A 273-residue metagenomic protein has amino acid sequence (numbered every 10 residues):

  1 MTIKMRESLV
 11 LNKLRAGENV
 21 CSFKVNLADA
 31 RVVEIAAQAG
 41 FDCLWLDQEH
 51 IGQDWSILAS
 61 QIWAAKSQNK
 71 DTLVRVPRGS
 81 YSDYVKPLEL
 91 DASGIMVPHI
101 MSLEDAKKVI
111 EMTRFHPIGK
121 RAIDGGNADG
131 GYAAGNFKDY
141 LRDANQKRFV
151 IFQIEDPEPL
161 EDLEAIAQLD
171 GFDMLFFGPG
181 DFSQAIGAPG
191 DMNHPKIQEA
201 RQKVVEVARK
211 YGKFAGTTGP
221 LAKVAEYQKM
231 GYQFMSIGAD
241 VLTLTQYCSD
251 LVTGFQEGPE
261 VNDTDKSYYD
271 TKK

Functional and structural regions predicted by a protein language model:
M1-K24, A134-Q146, Q202-K210, Q256 (+1 more regions): N-terminal amphipathic alpha-helix/helix-capping segment at the start of soluble metabolic enzymes
M1-T72, G79, E111, V150 (+1 more regions): Conserved N-terminal beta1-alpha1 strand-loop-helix module at the mouth
S8, V241-T243, C248-K273: Extended, intrinsically disordered, low-complexity segments
N19-V25, L44-L46, T72-V76, I95-V97 (+5 more regions): Hydrophobic faces of well-ordered beta-strands that scaffold small-molecule active sites in alpha/beta enzyme cores
E34, Q38, G79-S93, V97 (+3 more regions): Catalytic cores of alpha/beta
W55-E89, E111-G119, R142-N145, M192-A215 (+1 more regions): Alpha-helix-loop-beta-strand connector modules within alpha/beta enzyme cores
S82, G94-D170, T264-K273: Conserved anion-binding
G94-K108, L175-Q184, Q233-L251: Glycine-rich phosphate-binding active-site loops on the catalytic face of alpha/beta enzymes
